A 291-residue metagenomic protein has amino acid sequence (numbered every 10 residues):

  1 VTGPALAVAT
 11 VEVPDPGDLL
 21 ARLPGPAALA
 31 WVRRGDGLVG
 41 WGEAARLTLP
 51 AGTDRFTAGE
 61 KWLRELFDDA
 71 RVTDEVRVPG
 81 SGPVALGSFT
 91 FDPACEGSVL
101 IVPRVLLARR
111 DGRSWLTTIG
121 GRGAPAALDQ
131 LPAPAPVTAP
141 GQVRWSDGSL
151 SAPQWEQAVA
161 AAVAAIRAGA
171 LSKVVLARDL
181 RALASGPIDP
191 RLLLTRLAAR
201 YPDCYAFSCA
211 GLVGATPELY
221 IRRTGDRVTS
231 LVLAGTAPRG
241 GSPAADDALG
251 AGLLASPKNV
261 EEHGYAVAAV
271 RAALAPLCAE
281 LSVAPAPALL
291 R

Functional and structural regions predicted by a protein language model:
V1-A5, R110-P134, R222-R291: Cytosolic ligand/metal-binding cores
V1-T53: An N-terminal JmjN-like helical accessory module and its immediate linker preceding a catalytic domain
A7-D18, G37-V39, D92-A94, A182-S185 (+3 more regions): Flexible loop/turn segments at secondary-structure boundaries
A27-R33, V84-L86, S172-V174, P202-S208: A short, Trp-centered hydrophobic/proline-enriched beta-strand micro-motif
V32-L38, R110-D111, G120-G121, C209-G211: Short, flexible beta-strand-to-coil junctions
G40-L47, E96-V105, S114, R178-E261 (+1 more regions): An anion-binding catalytic pocket shared by soluble metabolic enzymes
E43-T73: DNA polymerase sliding clamps and clamp-related checkpoint/processivity subunits
W62-R181, P276-V283: Non-catalytic accessory segments adjacent to catalytic cores
